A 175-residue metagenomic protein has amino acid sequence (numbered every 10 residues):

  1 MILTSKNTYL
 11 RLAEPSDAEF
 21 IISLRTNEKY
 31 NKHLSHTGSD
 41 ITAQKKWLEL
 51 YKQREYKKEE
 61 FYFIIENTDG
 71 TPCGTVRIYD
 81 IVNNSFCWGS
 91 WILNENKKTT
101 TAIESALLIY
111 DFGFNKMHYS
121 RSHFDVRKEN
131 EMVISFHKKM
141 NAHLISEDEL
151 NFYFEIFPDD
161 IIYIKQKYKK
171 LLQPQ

Functional and structural regions predicted by a protein language model:
T8-S23: A short beta-loop-alpha structural element at the N-terminal edge of CoA-dependent acyl/N-acetyltransferase catalytic
S23-T37: Helix-loop element at the rim of GNAT/NAT acetyltransferase active sites that forms part of the acceptor-substrate
T42-C87: Acetyl-CoA-dependent GNAT
D80-G89, K97, T101, H118-S120 (+1 more regions): A conserved beta-turn-beta hairpin within the catalytic core of GNAT-like acetyltransferases that forms part
T99-G113, S135-K139: Conserved acetyl-CoA-binding loop-helix of GNAT-fold acetyltransferases
H123-I134: Conserved beta-strand-loop-alpha-helix junction that forms the acyl-donor binding cleft
K138-D148: Conserved acetyl-CoA-binding loop of GNAT-fold acetyltransferases
D148-Q175: C-terminal "cap" of GNAT-fold acetyltransferases
